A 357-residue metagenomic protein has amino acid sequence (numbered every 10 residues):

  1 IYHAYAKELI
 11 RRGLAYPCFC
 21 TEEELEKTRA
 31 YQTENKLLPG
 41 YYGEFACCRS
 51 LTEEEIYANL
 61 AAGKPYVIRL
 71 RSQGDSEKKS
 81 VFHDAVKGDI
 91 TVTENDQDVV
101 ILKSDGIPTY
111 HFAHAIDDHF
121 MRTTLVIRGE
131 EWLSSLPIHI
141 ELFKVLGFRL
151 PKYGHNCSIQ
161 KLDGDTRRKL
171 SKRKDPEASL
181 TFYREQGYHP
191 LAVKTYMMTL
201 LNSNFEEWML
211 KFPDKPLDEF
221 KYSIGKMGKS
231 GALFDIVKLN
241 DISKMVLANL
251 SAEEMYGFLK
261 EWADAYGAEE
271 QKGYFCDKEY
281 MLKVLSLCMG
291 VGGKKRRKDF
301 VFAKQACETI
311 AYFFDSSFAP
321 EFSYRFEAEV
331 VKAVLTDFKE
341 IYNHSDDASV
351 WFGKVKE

Functional and structural regions predicted by a protein language model:
I1-Y5: Aromatic/His-enriched, Gly/Pro-containing loop or helix-boundary segments that lie immediately adjacent to catalytic
E8-H155, Q160-K172, S179, T336-H344 (+1 more regions): Active-site cores that bind ATP or allylic diphosphates and position pyrophosphate for catalysis
L146-K332: Catalytic adenosine-cofactor/nucleotide-binding cores of aminoacyl-tRNA synthetases and other
